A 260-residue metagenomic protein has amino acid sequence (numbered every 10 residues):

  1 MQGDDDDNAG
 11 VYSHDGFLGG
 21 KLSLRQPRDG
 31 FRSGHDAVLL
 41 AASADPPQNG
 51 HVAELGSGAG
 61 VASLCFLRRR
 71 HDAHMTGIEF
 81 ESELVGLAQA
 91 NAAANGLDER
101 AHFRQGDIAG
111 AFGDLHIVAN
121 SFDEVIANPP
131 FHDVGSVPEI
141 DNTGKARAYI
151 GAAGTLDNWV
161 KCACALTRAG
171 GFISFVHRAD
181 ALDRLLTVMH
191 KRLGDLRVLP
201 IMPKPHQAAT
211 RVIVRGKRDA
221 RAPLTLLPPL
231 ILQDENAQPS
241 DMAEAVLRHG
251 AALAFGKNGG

Functional and structural regions predicted by a protein language model:
M1-D15, D114-V118, L253-G260: Short, low-complexity, intrinsically disordered N-terminal peptides in bacterial proteins
D4-P47: Class I SAM-dependent transferase core
R25, H102-R104, L199: General small-molecule cofactor/ligand-binding pocket signal
D29, A153-A209: Conserved Class I SAM-dependent methyltransferase catalytic core
L40, N128, W159, G216: Residue-level signal for inorganic ion chemistry
A42-P138: Conserved SAM/SAH cofactor-binding pocket of Class I
P129-W159: Mobile active-site "lid"/loop adjacent to the S-adenosyl-L-methionine
A208-G260: SAM/dcSAM-binding transferase cores
